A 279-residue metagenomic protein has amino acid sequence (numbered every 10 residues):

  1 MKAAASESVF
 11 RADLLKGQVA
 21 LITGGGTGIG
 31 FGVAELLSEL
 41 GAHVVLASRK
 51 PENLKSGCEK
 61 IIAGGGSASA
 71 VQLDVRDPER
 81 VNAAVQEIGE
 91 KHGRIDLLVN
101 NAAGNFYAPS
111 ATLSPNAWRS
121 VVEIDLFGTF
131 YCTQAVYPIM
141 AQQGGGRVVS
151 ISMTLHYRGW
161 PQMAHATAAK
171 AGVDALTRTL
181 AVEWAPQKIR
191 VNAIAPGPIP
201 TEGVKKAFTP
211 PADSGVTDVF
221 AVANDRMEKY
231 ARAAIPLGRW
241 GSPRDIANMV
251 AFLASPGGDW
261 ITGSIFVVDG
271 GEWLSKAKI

Functional and structural regions predicted by a protein language model:
K2-F10, R158, V250-A251, T262-I279: Short C-terminal tail/terminal secondary-structure segment of NAD(P)H-dependent dehydrogenase/reductase domains
V19, G26-G28: Conserved glycine-rich cofactor-binding loop
V99, A185, R190, I261-G263: Short, small/polar-rich loop/turn modules that mediate ligand/substrate recognition or access, typified
P109-S110, S114-V122, M227, A231: Substrate-binding pocket helix/loop in short-chain dehydrogenase/reductase
L113, G159-T167, T179, A207 (+1 more regions): Active-site loop-to-helix junction immediately N-terminal to the catalytic Tyr of the SDR YXXXK motif in Rossmann-fold
T133, A169, T177: Active-site helix of classical SDR
P138, V182-P186: Alpha-helical segment proximal to the catalytic Tyr-Lys
